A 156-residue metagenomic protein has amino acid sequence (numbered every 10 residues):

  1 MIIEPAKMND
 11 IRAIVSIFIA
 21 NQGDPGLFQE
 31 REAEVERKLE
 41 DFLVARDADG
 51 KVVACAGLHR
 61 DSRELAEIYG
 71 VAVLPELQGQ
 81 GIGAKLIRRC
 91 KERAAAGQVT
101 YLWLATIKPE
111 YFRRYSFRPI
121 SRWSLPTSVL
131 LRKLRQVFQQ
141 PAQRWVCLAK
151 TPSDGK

Functional and structural regions predicted by a protein language model:
M1-I2, A96-L102: Short active-site oxyanion
M1-Q29, R46-K51, Q143-K156: Short amphipathic alpha-helix that is part of the acyltransferase structural core
D10, E64, I107-K108: A generic "binding-loop/recognition-motif" signal
E30-F42, R46-A48, A54-A72: A conserved beta-strand-loop-helix scaffold within acyl/acetyltransferase catalytic domains
K51, L74-K85, G97, R114: Conserved glycine-rich acetyl-CoA-binding loop
G79-E92, L104: Conserved acetyl-CoA-binding loop-helix of GNAT-fold acetyltransferases
T100, T106-K133: Conserved active-site alpha-helix within GNAT-family acetyltransferase domains
